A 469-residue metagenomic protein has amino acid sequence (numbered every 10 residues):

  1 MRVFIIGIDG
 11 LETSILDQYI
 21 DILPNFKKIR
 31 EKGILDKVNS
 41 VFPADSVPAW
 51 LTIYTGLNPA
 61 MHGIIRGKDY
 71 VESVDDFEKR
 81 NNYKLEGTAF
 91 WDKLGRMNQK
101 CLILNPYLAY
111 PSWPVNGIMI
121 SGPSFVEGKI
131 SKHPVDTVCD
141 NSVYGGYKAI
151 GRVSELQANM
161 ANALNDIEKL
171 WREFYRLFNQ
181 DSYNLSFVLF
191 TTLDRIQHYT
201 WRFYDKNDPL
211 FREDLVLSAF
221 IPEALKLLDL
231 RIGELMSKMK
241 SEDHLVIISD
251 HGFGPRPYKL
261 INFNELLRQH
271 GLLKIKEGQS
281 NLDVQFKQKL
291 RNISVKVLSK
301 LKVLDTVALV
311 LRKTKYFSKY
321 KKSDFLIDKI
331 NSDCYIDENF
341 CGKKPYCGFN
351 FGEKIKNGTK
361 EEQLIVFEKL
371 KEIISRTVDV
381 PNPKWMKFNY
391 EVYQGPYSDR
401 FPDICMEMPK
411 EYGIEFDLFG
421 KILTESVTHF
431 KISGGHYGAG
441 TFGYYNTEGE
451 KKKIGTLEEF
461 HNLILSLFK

Functional and structural regions predicted by a protein language model:
M1-L16, I29, I53, L94 (+7 more regions): Beta-strand elements within well-structured catalytic alpha/beta cores of enzymes that handle phosphate/sulfate esters
R2, G10-D140, L282-R312, K469: Active-site nucleophile/metal-coordination loop of metallo-enzymes that catalyze phosphate/sulfate and related
G10-T13, P43-A44, N58-A60, C101 (+9 more regions): Short, solvent-exposed loop/turn segments at secondary-structure junctions
I20-P24, I118-S121, R202-K206, K259-Q269 (+1 more regions): Short secondary-structure boundary/capping segments
G67-G95, S112-G117, G151-E155, K238-H244 (+2 more regions): Secreted, luminal/periplasmic, and some membrane-associated catalytic domains that remodel anionic oxygen-ester
E78-P209: A contiguous, mid-domain pocket- or channel-lining segment that forms the substrate-recognition surface
M160-S186, I196-V246, H270, Q363-V378: A long, amphipathic alpha-helix that forms part of the scaffold/cap immediately adjacent to metal-dependent active
E407-T456: Low-complexity, glycine/alanine/valine/leucine- and proline-rich hydrophobic stretches
